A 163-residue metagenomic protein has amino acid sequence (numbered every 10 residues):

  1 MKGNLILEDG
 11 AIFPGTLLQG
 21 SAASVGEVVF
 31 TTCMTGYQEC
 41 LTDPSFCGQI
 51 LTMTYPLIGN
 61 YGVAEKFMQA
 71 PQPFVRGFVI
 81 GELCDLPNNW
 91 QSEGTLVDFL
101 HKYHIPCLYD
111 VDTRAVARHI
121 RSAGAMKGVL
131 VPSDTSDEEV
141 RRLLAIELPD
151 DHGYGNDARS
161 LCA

Functional and structural regions predicted by a protein language model:
M1-A163: RNA-binding accessory domains that recognize and position tRNA/RNA substrates
